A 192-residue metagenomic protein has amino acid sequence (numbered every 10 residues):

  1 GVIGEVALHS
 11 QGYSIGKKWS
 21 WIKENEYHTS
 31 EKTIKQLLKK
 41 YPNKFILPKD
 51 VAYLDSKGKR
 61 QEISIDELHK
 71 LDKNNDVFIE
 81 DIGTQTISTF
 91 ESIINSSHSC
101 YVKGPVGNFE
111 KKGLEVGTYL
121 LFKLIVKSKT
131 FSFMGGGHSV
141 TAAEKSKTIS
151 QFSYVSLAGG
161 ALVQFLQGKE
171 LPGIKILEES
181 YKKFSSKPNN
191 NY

Functional and structural regions predicted by a protein language model:
V2-Y192: Active-site loop-to-helix "anion-binding N-cap" substructures in soluble metabolic enzymes
